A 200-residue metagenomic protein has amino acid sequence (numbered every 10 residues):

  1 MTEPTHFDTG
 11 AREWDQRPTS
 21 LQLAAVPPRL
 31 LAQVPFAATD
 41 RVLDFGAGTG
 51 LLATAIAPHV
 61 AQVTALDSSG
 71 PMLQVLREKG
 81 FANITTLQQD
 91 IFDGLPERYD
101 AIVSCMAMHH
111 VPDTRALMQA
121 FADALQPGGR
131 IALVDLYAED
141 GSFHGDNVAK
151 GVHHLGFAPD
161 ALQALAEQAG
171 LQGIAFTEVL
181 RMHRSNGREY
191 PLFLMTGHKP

Functional and structural regions predicted by a protein language model:
M1-A37, L51-L52, V75, L180: Conserved class I S-adenosyl-L-methionine
R17-L21, L52, A132-E189, L194: C-terminal alpha-helical "lid/dimerization" subdomain adjacent to the S-adenosyl-L-methionine
R41, G128-R130: Short glycine-centered segments of the SAM/dcSAM-binding site in methyltransferase folds
L43-D93: Class I SAM-dependent methyltransferase SAM/SAH-binding core
V103: A conserved beta-strand element that flanks and buttresses the S-adenosyl-L-methionine
M106-A107: Short catalytic micro-motifs in class I SAM-dependent methyltransferases
A116-P127: A short glycine-rich, Lys/Arg-flanked "PGG" loop and its adjoining helix->strand segment in the class I
M195-P200: C-terminal lobe and adjacent flexible extensions of AdoMet/dcAdoMet transferase-like proteins
